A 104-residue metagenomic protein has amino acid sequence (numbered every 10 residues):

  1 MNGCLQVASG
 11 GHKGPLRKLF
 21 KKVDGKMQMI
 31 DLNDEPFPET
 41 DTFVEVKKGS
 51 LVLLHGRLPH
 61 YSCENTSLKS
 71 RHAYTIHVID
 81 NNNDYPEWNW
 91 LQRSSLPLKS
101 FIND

Functional and structural regions predicted by a protein language model:
M1-L58: Double-stranded beta-helix
F20, L51-L53, R57-D104: Non-heme Fe(II)/2-oxoglutarate
